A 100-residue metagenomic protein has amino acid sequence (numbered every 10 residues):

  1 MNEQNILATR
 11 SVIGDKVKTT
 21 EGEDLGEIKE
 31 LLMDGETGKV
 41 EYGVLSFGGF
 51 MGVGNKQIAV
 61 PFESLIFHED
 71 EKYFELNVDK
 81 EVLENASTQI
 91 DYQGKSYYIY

Functional and structural regions predicted by a protein language model:
M1-Y100: Peripheral interaction segments used for macromolecular assembly
